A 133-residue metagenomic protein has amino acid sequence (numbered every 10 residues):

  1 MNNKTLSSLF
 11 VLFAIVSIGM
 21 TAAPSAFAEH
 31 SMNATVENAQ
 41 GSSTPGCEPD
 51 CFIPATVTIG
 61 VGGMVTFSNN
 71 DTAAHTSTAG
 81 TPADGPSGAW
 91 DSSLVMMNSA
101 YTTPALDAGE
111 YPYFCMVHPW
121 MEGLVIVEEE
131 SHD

Functional and structural regions predicted by a protein language model:
N2-S7, A22-D133: Extracytoplasmic copper-binding redox domains, predominantly the cupredoxin/blue-copper superfamily
V11-T21: Bacterial N-terminal signal peptides
